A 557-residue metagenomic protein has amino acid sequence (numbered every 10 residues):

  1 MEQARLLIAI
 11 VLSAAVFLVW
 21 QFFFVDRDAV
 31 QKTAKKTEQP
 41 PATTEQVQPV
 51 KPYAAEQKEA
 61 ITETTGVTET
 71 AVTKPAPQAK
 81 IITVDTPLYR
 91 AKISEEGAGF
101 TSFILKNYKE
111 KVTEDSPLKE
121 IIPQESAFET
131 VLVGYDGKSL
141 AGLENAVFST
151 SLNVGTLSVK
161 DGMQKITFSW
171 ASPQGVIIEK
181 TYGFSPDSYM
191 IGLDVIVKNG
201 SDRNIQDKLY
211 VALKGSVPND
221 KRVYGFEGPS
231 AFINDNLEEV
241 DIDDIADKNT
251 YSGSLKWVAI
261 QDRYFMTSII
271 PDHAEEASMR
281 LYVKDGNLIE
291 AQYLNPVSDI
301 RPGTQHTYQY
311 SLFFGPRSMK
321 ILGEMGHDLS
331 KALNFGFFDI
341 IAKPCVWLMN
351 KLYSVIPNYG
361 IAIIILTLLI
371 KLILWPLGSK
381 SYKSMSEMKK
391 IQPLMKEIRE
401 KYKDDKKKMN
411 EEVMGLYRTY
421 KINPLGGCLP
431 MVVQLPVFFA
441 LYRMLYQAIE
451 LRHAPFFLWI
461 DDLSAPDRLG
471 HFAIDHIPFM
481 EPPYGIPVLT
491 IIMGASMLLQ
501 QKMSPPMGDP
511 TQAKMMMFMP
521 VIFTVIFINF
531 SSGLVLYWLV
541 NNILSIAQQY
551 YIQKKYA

Functional and structural regions predicted by a protein language model:
M1-L372, F479: Membrane-protein biogenesis/insertion across secretory and organellar systems
A9-Q21, F438-L441, I491-S496, F518-I522: Core hydrophobic alpha-helical membrane-spanning segments
G303, I373-F438, Q447, S496-I528 (+1 more regions): Membrane-interface amphipathic helices and adjacent TM-edge segments
K331-K401, K407-M409, M414-R418, Q434 (+3 more regions): Transmembrane alpha-helical segments that form the functional core of multipass membrane systems
P357-N358, V525-V535: Transmembrane helix interruption/hinge and helix-loop junction motifs
I365-I370, Q434, G485-L498: Hydrophobic alpha-helical transmembrane segments
R443-G494: Conserved catalytic motifs of ABC-family nucleotide-binding domains
T490, L534-N542: Hydrophobic core segments of alpha-helical transmembrane domains in multi-pass membrane proteins
